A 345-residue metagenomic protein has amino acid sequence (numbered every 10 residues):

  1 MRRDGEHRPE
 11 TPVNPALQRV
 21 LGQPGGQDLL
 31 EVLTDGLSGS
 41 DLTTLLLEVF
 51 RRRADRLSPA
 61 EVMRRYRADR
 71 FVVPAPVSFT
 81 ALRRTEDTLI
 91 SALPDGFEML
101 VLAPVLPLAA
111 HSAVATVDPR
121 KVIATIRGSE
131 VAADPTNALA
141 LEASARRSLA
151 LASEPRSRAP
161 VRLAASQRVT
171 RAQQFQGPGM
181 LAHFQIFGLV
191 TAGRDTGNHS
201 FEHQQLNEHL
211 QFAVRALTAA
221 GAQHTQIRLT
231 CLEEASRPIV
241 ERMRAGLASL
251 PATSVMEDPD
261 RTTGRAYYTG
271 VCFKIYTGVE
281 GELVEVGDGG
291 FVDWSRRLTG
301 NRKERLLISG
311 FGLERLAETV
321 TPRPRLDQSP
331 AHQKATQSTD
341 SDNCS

Functional and structural regions predicted by a protein language model:
M1-S345: TRNA-recognition modules of translation machinery and tRNA-sensing kinases, especially anticodon-binding
